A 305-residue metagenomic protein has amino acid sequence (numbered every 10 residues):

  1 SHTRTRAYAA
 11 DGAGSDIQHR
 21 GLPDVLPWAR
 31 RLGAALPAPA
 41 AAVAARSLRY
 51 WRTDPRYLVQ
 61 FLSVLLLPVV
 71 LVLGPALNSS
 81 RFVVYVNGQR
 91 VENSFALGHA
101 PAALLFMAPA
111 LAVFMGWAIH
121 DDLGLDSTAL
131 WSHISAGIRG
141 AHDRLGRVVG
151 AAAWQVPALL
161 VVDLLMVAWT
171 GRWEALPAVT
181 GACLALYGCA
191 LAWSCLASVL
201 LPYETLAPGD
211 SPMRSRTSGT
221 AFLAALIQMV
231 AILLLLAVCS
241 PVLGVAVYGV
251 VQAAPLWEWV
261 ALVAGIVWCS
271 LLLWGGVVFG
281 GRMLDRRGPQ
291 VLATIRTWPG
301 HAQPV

Functional and structural regions predicted by a protein language model:
S1-T128, G140-V305: Hydrophobic alpha-helical transmembrane segments of membrane proteins
I134-R139: Short helix-to-coil transition segments within interhelical loops that connect adjacent transmembrane helices
